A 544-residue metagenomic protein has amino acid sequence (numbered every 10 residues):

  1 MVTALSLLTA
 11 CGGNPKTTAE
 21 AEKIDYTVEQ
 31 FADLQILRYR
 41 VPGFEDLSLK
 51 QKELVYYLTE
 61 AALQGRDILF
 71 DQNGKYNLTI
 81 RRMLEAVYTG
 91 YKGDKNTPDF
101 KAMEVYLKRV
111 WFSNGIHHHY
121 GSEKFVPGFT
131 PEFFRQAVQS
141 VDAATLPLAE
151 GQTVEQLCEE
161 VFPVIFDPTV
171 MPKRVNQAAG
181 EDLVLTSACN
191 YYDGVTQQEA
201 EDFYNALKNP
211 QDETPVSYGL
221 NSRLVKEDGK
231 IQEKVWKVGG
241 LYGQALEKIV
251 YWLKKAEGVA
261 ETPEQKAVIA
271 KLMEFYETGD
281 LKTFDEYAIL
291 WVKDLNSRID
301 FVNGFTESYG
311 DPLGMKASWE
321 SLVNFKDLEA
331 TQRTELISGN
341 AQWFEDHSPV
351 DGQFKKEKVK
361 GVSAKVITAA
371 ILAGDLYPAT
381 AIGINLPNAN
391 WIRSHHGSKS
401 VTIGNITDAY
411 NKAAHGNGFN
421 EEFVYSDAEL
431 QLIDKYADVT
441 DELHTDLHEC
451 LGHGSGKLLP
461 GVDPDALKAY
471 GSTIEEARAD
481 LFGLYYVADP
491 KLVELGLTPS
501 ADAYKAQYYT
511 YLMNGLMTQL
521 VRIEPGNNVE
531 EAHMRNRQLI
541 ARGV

Functional and structural regions predicted by a protein language model:
S6-A10: C-terminal motif of bacterial Sec signal peptides marking the signal peptidase cleavage site
G12-N14: Bacterial signal peptide processing site
A19-M83: N-terminal-proximal low-complexity accessory segments that begin disordered and transition into the first
S48, T262, S472-D489: An active-site-proximal "capping" alpha-helix that borders the catalytic cofactor pocket
L69, L484-V544: Long, well-structured alpha-helical subdomains associated with metal-dependent extracellular/ecto-lumenal hydrolases
V105-L107, W111-V225, G229, E233-Q431 (+1 more regions): Contiguous, non-catalytic segments that form substrate-binding/exosite surfaces or channel walls
D438-L451: Short alpha-helix carrying the canonical HExxH Zn2+-binding catalytic motif
G456-A477: Post-HEXXH active-site segment of zinc metalloproteases
